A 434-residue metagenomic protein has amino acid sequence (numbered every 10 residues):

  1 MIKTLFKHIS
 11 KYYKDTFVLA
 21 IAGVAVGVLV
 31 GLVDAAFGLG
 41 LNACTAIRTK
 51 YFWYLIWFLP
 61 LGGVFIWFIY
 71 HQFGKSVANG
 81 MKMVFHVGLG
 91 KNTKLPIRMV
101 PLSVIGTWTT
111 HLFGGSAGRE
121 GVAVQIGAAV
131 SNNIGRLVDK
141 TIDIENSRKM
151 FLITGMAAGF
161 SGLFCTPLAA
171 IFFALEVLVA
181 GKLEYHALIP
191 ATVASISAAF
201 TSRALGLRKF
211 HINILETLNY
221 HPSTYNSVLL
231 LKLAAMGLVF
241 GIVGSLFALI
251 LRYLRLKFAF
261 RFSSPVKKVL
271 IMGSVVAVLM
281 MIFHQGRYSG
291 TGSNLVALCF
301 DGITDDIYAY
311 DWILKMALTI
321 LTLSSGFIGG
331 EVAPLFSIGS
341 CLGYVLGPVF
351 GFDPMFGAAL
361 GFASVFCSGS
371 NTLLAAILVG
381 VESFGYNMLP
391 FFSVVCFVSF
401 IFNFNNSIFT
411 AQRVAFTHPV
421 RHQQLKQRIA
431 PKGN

Functional and structural regions predicted by a protein language model:
M1-N434: Alpha-helical transmembrane segments and immediately membrane-proximal extracytoplasmic
